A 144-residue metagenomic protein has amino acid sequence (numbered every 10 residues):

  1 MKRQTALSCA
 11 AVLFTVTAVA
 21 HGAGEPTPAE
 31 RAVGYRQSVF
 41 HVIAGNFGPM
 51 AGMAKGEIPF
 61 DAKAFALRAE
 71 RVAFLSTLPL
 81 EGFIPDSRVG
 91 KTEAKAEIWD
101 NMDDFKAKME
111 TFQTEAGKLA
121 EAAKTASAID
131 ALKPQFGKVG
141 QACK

Functional and structural regions predicted by a protein language model:
M1-C9: Bacterial N-terminal signal peptides that target proteins for export
A11-L13: Repetitive helical segments and hydrophobic/amphipathic motifs
T15-V19: N-terminal signal peptide c-region/cleavage motif recognized by signal peptidases
A20-G24: Boundary at the C-terminal end of the N-terminal hydrophobic targeting segment
P26, E30-A62, R68-K144: Sequence context surrounding c-type heme c attachment/ligation sites in exported
